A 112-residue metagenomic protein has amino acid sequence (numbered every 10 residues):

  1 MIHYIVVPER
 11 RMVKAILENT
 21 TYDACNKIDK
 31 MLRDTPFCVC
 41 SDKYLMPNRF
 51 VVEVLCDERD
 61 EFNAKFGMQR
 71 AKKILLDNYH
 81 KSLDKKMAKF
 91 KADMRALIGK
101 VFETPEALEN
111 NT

Functional and structural regions predicted by a protein language model:
M1-T112: Catalytic phosphate/metal-binding cores of nucleic-acid and nucleotide-processing enzymes, i.e., regions that mediate
